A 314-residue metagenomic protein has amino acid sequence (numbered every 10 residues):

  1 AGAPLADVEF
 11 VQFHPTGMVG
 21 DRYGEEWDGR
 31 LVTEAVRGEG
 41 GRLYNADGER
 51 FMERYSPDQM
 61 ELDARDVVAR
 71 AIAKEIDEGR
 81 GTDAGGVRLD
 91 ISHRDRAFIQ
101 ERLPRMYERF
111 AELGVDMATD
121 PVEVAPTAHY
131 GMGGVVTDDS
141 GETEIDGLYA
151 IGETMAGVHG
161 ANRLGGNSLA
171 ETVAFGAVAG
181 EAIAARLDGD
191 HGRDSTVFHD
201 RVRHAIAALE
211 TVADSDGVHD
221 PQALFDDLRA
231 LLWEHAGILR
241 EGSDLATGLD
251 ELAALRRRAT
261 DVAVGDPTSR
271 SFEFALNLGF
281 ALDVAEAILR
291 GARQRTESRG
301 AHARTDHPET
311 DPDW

Functional and structural regions predicted by a protein language model:
A3-D116, D120, A182-D188: An anion/pyrophosphate-binding glycine-rich loop and adjacent beta-alpha core in soluble alpha-beta enzymes
D7-P15, V122-E123, R193-V202: Beta-strand segments within the central parallel beta-sheet cores of soluble alpha/beta enzyme folds
G17-Y23, Y130-M132, N162: Short secondary-structure transition/capping segments
Y44-E53, M60, Y130, V136-A150 (+1 more regions): Glycine- and aromatic-enriched mobile tails/lids
V68, I76-G81, A125, D306-W314: Short, intrinsically disordered, charge-balanced linker/junction segments flanking boundaries in proteins
P104-R105, R109-I145: FAD/FMN-dependent oxidoreductases across multiple families
